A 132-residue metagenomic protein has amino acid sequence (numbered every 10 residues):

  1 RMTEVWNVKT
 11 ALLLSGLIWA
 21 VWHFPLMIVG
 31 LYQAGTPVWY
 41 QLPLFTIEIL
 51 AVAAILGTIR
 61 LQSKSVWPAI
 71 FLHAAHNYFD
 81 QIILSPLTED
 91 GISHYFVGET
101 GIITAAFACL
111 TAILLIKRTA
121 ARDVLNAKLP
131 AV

Functional and structural regions predicted by a protein language model:
R1-G16, L31, L61-S65: Membrane-interface helix/loop boundary segments of multi-pass membrane proteins
V8-L12, Q41, F45, I49 (+1 more regions): Residue-level signature of transmembrane alpha-helical entry/exit and packing/kink sites in multi-pass membrane
A11-W19, P68-Y78, L129-A131: Central hydrophobic cores of alpha-helical transmembrane segments in multi-pass integral membrane proteins
W19, V52-A53, I103-A108: Core segments of transmembrane alpha-helices that mediate helix-helix packing or line hydrophobic substrate/ligand
M27-V38: Membrane-interface interhelical connector segments
V38-G98: Functionally important transmembrane alpha-helices
A74-V132: C-terminal membrane module of polytopic membrane proteins
